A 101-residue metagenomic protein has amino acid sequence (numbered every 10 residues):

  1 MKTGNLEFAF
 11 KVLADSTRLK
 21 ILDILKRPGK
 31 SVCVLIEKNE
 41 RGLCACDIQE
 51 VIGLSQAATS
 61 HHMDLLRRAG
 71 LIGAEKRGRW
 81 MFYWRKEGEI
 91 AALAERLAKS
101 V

Functional and structural regions predicted by a protein language model:
M1-I24, R68-L71, L97: N-terminal leader segment of winged-helix/HTH proteins
K11, T17-S55, M81-G88: N-terminal helix-turn-helix DNA-binding core of bacterial DNA-binding proteins
R18, H61-H62: Histidine-centered divalent metal-coordination motifs
E50, H61, R67-R68: Alpha-helical residues within the helix-turn-helix
A58: Residues in the helix-turn-helix
R67-R77, W84: Beta-hairpin "wing" of winged helix-turn-helix
E89-L93: Short, charged/polar, Gly/Pro-enriched secondary-structure boundary elements
